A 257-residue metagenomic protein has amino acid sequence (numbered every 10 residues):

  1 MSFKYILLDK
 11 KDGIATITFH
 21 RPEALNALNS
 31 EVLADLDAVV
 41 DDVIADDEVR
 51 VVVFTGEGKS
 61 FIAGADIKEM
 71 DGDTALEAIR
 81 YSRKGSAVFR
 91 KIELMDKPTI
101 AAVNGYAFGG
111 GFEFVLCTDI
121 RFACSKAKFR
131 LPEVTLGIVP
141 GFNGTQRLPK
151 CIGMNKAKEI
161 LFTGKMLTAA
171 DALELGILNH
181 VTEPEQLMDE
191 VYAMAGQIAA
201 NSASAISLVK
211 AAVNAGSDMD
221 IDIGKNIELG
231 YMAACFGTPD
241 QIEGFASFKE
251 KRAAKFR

Functional and structural regions predicted by a protein language model:
M1-E57, R90, A246: Conserved CoA-thioester-binding segment of acyl-CoA-metabolizing enzymes
P22, F122-A127, L178-N226, G230-P239 (+1 more regions): C-terminal long alpha-helix characteristic of the crotonase
L33, I67, G85, F89 (+6 more regions): A general structural signal for well-ordered alpha-helical segments in protein cores
E48, G56-K91, A107, D220: Glycine- (often His-adjacent) and acidic-residue-rich active-site loop that binds/positions the CoA thioester
A87-D96, A102, F108-F162, L175 (+2 more regions): CoA-thioester-processing core
I120, E159, T163-K165, D171 (+2 more regions): Well-ordered beta-strand positions
